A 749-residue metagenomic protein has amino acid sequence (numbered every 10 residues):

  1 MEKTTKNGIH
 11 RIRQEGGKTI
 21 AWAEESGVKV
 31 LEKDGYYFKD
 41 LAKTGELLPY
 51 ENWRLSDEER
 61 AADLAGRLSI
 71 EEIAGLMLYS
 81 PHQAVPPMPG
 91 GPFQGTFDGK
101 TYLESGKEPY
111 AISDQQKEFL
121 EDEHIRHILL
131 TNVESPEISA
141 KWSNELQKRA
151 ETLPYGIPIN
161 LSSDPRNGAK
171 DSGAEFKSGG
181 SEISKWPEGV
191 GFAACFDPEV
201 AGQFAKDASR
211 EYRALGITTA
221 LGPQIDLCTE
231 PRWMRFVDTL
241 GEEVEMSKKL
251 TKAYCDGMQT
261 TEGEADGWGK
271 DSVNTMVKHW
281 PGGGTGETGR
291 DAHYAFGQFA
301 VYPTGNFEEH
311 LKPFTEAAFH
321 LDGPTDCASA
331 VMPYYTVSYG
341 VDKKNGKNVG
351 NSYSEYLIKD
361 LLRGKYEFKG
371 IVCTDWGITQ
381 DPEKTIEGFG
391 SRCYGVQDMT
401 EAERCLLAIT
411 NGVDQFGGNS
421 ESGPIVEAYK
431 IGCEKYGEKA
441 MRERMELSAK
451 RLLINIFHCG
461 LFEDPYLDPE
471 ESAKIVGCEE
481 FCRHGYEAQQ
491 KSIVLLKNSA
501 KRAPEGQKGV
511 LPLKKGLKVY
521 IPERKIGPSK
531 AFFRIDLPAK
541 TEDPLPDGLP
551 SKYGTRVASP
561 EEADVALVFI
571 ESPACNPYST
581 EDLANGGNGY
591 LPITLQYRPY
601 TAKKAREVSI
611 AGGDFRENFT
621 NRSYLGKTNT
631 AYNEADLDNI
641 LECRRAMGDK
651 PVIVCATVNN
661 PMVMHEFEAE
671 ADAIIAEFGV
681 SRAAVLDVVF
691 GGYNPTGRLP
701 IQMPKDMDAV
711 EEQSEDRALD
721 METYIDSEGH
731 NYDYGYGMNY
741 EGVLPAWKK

Functional and structural regions predicted by a protein language model:
M1-K749: Glycoside hydrolase catalytic-domain context in secreted enzymes
